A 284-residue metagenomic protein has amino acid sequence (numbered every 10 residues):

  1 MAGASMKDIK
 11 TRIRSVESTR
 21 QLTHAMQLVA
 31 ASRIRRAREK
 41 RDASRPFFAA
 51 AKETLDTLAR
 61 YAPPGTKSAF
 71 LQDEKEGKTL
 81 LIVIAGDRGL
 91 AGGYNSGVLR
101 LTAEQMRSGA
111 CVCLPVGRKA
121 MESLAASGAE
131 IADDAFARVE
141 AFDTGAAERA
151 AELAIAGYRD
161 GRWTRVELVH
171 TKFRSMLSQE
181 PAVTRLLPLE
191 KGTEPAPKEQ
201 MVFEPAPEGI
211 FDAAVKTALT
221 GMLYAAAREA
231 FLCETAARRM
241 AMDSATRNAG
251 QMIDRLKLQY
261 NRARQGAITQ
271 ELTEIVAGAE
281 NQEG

Functional and structural regions predicted by a protein language model:
M1-G284: C-terminal beta-strand-loop-alpha-helix "lid" module of Rossmann-like NAD(P)-dependent dehydrogenases
